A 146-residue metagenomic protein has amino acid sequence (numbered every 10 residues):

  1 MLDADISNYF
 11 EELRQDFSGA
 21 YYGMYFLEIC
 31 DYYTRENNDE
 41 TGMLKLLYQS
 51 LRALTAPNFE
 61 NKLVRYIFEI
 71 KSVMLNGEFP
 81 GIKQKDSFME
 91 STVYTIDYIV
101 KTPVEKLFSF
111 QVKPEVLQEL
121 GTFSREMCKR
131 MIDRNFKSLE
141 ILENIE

Functional and structural regions predicted by a protein language model:
M1-E146: Non-catalytic alpha-helical scaffolds and adjoining flexible linkers that form interface surfaces for assembly
